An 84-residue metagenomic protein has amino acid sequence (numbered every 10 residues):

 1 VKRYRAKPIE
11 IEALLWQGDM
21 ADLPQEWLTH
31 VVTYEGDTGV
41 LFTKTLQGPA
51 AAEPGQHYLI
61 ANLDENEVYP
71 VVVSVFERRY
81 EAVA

Functional and structural regions predicted by a protein language model:
V1-Q47: N-terminal domain-onset segments
P49-A84: Short, compact, well-ordered microdomains
